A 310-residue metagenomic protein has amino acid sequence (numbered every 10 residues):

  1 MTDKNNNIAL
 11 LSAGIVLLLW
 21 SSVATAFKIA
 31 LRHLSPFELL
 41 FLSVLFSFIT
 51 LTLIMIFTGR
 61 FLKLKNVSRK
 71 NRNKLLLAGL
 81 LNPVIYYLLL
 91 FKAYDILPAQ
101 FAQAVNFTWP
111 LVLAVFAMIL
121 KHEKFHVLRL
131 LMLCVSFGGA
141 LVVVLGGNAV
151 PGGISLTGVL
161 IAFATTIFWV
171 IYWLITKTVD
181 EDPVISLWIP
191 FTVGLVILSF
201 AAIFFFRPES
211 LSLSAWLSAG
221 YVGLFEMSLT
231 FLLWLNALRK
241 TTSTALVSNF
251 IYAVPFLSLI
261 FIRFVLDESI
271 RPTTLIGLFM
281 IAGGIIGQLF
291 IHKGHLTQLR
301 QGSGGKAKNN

Functional and structural regions predicted by a protein language model:
M1-F41, A149-T178, V196-I197, F261 (+2 more regions): Glycine-/small-residue-enriched transmembrane alpha-helix faces in small-molecule transporters and effluxers
T2, S43-V44, L145-G146, Y252-N310: C-terminal-most transmembrane helix of multi-pass membrane proteins
I8-L18, L62-L89, L156-T165, S210-L229 (+1 more regions): Loop-to-transmembrane-helix transition segments
V23-A24, T52, T58-V105, V142 (+1 more regions): Specific transmembrane alpha-helical segments of multi-pass solute transporters/efflux pumps, especially DMT/EamA
A30, L39, S43, A93 (+6 more regions): Hydrophobic/aromatic residues within transmembrane alpha-helices of multi-pass small-molecule transporters
L42, F101-T108, T176-L195, M227-F264: Helix-helix packing/entry segments at the starts of transmembrane helices
T50, L90, W109-C134, P255-I276: C-terminal transmembrane-helix exit sites in multi-pass transporters
L51, F125-G147, L195-I197, T273-H292: Hydrophobic transmembrane alpha-helices of multi-pass small-molecule transport proteins
